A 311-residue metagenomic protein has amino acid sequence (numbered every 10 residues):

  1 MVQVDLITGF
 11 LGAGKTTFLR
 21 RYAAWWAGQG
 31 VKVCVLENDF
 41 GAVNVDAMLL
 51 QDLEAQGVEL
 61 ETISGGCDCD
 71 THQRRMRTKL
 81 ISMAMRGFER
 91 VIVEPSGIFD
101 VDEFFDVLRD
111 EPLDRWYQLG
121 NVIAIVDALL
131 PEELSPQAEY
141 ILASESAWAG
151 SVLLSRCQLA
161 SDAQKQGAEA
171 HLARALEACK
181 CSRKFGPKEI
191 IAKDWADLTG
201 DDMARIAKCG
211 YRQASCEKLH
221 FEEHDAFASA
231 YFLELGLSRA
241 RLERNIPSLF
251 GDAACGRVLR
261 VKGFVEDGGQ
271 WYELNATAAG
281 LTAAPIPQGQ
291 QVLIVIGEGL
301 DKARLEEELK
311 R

Functional and structural regions predicted by a protein language model:
V2-A13, T17-S135: Nucleotide-state-sensitive switch-loop elements of NTP-binding domains
F10, E37, P95, R156 (+2 more regions): Conserved residues at beta->alpha junctions
T16-R20, E139, E169, E243-I246: Short amphipathic alpha-helical segment that frequently serves as the phosphate-/nucleotide-binding helix
E37, V126, A276-A278, G297: Flexible glycine-/small-residue-rich
M83, I98-K184: Conserved C-terminal guanine-recognition region of P-loop GTPase G domains, centered on the G4
I92, A228-A230, I294: Short aromatic/hydrophobic contact patches that present stacked aromatics for nucleic-acid/ligand binding
W148-L154, Q158-Q288, L300-A303, E307-R311: C-terminal accessory "lid"/substrate-recognition subdomains
Q288-I296: C-terminal engagement modules used by replication, chromatin/transcription, nuclear envelope/ESCRT, and ubiquitin
